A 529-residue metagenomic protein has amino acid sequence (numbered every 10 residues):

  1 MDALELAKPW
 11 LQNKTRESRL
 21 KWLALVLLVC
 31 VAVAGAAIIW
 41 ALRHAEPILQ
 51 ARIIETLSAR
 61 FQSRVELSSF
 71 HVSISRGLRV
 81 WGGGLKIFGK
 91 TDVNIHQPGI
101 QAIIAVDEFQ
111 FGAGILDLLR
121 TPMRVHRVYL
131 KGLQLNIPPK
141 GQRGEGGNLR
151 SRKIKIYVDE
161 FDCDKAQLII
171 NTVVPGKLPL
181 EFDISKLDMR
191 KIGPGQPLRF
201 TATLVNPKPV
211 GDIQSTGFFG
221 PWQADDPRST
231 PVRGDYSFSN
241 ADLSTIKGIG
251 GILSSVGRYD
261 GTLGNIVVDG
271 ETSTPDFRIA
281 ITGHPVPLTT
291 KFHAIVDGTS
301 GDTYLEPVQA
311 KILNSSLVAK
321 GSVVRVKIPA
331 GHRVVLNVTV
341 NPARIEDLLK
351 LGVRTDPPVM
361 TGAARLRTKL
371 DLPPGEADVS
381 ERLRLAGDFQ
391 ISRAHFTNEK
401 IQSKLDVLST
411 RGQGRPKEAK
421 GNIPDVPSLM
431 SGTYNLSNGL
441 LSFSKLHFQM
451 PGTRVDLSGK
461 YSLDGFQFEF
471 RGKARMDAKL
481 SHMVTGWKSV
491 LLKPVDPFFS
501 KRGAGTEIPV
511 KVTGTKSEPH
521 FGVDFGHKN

Functional and structural regions predicted by a protein language model:
M1-L20: N-terminal Lys/Arg-rich, disordered targeting/topogenic segments
A24-A37: Hydrophobic membrane-insertion alpha-helices, especially the h-region of bacterial N-terminal signal peptides
A34-A37, G301-Y304, G439-S442: Short, surface-exposed connector motifs at secondary-structure boundaries
A34-P139: Terminal hydrophobic membrane-targeting helix
R60, L118-L119, M123-H126, K131 (+10 more regions): Membrane-proximal interfacial segments on either side of biological membranes
S68, R76, I100, R124 (+6 more regions): Residue-level marker for the onset of beta-strands and adjacent loop->beta junctions in well-ordered domains
G83-G89, R199-P207, E306-I312, S444-M450 (+1 more regions): Short beta-strand segments that buttress and anchor functional surface loops
R382-L383, P424-K460: C-terminal structural cap/anchor segments
